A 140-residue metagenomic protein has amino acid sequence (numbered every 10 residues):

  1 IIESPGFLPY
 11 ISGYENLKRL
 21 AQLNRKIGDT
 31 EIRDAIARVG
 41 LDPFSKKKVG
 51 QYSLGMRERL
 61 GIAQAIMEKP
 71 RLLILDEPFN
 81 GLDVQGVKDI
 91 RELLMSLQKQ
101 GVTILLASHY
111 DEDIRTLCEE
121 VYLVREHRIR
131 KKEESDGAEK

Functional and structural regions predicted by a protein language model:
Y10-L23: Q-loop/switch helix immediately C-terminal to the Walker
K18, I27-F44: Conserved ABC ATPase "signature" region
I62: Hydrophobic anchor residue at the start of the ABC signature
L73-D76: Catalytic Walker B motif of ABC-type/P-loop ATPase nucleotide-binding domains
F79-N80: Short loop immediately C-terminal to the Walker-B catalytic DE motif in ABC-type ATPase nucleotide-binding domains
V84-Q85: Helix N-cap at the start of a conserved alpha-helix in ABC-type nucleotide-binding domains
A107-H109: H-loop/switch region of ABC-family ATPase nucleotide-binding domains
